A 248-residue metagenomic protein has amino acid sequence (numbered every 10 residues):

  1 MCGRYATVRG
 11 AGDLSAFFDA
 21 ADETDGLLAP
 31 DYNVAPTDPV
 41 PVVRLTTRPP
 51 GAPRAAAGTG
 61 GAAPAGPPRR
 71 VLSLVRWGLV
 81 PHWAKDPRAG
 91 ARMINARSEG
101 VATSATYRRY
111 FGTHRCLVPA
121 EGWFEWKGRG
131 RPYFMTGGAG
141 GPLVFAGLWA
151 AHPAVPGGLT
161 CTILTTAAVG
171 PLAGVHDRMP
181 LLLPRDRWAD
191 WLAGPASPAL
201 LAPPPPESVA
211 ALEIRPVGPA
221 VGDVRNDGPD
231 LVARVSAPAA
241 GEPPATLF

Functional and structural regions predicted by a protein language model:
M1-F248: Short linear sequence motif anchored by a di-proline
